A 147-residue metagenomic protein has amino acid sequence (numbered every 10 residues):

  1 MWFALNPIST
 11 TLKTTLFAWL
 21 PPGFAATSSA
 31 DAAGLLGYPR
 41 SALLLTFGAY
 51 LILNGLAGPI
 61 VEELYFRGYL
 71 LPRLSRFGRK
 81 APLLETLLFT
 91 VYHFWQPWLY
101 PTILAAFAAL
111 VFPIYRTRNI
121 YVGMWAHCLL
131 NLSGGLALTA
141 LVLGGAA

Functional and structural regions predicted by a protein language model:
M1-T11: Hydrophobic alpha-helical membrane-insertion segments
P7, L35-A147: Transmembrane helix-loop-helix hairpins at the membrane interface of multi-pass integral membrane proteins
L12-L43: Membrane-interface interhelical connector segments
